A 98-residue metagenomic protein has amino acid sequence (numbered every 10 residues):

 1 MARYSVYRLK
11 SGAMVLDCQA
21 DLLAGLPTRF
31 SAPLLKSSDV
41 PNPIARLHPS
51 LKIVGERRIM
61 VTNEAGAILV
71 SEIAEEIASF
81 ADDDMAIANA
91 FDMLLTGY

Functional and structural regions predicted by a protein language model:
M1, S5, M14-D17, L34 (+3 more regions): A near-ubiquitous, low-amplitude feature marking generic local secondary-structure context
R3-G12, L16-L47: Compact nucleic-acid interaction/catalytic patches
H48-K52: Short conserved beta-strand and strand-loop elements enriched in small hydrophobics with frequent Asp/Gly
I53-Y98: C-terminal terminal-subdomain/extension
